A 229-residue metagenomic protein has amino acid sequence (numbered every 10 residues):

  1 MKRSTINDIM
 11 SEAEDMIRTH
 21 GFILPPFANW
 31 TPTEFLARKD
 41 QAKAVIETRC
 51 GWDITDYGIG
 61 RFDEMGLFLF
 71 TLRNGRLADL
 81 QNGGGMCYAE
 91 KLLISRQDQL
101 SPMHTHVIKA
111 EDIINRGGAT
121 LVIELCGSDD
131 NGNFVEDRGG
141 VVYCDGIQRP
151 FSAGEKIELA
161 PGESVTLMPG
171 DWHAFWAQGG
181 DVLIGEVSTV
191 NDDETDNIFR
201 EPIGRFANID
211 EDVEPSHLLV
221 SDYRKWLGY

Functional and structural regions predicted by a protein language model:
M1-Y88, P215-D222: A short, N-terminal "cap"/entry segment at the start of jelly-roll beta-barrel domains of the cupin/DSBH fold
L72-R76, K91-E111, C126-D130, E158-L159: Conserved short histidine dyad/triad with adjacent acidic residue
G83-G85, H104-T105, Q148: Short loop/turn motifs at secondary-structure junctions and domain boundaries
R96, G154-G179, I184-T189: Conserved metal-binding segment of the jelly-roll/cupin
R96-Q97, K109-E111, N115-F134, R138 (+1 more regions): Glycine- and acidic-residue-biased ligand/ion/polar-headgroup-sensing regions
D130-P150, W176-Y229: Double-stranded beta-helix
